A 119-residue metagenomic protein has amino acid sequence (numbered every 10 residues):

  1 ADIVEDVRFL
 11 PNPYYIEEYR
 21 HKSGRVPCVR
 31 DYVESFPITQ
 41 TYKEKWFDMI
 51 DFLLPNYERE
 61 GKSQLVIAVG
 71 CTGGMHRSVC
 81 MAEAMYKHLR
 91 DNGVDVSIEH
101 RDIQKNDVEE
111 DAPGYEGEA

Functional and structural regions predicted by a protein language model:
A1-L65, R90, Q104-D107, D111-A119: C-terminal accessory "lid"/substrate-recognition subdomains
S63-Y86: Catalytic cysteine-centered active loop of the rhodanese-like fold, especially the PTP/DSP P-loop
Y86-V96: Post-Walker A helix-loop "phosphate-sensing" segment adjacent to the P-loop in P-loop NTPases
V94-K105: Short beta-strand-centered segment that lines the nucleotide-binding/catalytic pocket of NTP-utilizing
